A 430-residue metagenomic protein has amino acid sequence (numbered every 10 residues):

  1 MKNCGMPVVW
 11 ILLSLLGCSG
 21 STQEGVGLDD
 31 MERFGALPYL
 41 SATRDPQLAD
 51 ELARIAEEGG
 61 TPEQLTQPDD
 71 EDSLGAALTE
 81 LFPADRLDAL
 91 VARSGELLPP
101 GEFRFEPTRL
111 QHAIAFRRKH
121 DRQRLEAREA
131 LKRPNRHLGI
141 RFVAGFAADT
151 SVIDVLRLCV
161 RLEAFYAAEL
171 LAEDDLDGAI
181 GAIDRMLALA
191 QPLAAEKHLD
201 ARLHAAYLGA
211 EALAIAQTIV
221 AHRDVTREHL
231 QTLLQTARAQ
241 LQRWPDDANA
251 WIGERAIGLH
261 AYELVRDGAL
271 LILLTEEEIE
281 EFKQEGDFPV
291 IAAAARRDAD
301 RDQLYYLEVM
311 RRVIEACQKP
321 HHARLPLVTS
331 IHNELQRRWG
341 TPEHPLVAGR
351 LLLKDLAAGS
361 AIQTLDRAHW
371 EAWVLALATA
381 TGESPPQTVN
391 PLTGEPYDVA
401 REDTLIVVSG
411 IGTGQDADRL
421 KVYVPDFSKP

Functional and structural regions predicted by a protein language model:
M1-C4: Positively charged n-region of N-terminal signal peptides that target proteins for export
P7-G17: Bacterial N-terminal signal peptides
C18-P430: Short acidic linear motifs
